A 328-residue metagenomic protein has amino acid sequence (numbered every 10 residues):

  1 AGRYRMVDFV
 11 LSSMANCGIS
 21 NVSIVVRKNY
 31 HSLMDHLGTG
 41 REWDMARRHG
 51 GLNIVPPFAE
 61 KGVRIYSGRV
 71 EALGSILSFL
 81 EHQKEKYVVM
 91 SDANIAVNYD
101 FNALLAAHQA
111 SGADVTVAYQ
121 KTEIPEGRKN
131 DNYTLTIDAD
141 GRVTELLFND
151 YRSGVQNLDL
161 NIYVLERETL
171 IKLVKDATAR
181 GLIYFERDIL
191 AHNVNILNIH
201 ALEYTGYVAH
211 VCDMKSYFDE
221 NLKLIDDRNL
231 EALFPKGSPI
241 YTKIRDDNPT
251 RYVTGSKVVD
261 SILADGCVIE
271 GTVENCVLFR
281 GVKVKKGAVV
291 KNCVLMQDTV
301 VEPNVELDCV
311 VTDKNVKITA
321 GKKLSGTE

Functional and structural regions predicted by a protein language model:
A1-L222: Unchanged
E168, D176-E328: Left-handed beta-helix
